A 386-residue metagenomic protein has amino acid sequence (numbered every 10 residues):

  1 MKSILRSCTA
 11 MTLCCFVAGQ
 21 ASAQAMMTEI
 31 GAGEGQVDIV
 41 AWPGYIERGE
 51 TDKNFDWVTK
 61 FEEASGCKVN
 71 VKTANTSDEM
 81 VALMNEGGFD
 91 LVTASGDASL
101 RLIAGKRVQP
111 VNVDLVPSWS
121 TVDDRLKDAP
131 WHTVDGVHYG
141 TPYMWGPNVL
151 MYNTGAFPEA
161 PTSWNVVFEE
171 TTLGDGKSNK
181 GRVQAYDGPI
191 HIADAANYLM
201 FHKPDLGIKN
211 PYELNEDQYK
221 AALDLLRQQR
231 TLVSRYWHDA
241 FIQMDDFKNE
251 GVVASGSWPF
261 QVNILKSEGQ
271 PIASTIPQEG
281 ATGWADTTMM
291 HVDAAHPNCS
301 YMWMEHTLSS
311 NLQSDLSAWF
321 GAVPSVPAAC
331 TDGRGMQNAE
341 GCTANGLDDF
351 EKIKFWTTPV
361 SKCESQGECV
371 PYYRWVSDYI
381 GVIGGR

Functional and structural regions predicted by a protein language model:
M1-V37, R386: Short, low-complexity disordered leader/linker segments with a strong preference for bacterial N-terminal type II
Q24-L102: Early extracytoplasmic/lumenal segment of secretory-pathway proteins
I46-K53, T93-I242: Extracytoplasmic ligand-binding site segments that recognize negatively charged/polar headgroups
D90-A94, Y236, V253-W258, A273-S274: Paired acidic/hydrophobic, glycine-rich loop segments that form the ligand-binding mouth/hinge of periplasmic-binding
T121, G146, K220-Q229, E268-M289 (+1 more regions): Periplasmic-binding protein-like
S257, K266-W319, G385-R386: Extracytoplasmic/periplasmic substrate-recognition and gating elements
H291-W356: Mature extracytoplasmic/periplasmic domains
K352-R386: Conserved C-terminal helix/tail region of periplasmic/extracytoplasmic solute-binding proteins
